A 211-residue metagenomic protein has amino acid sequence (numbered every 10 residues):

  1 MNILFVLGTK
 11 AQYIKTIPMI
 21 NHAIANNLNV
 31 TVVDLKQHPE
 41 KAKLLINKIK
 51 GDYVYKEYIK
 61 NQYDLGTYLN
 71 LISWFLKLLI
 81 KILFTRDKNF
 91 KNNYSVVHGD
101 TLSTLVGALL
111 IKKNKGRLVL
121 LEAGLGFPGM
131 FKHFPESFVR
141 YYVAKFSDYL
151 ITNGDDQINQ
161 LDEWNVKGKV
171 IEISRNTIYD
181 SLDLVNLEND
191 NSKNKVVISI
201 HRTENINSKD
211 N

Functional and structural regions predicted by a protein language model:
M1, N93, N194: Nucleotide donor/acceptor-binding cores
I3, L28-T31, Y53, G116-L118 (+1 more regions): Hydrophobic anchor at the start of a short beta-strand that flanks the dinucleotide cofactor-binding loop
L4-V6, Y13-I24, N61-V166: Active-site and donor-binding regions of nucleotide-sugar-utilizing enzymes
F5, T31-D34, L120, I198: Structural beta-sheet core signal
G8-T9, D34-Q37, A123, H201: Cofactor-binding loop segments of dinucleotide-utilizing enzymes, especially the Rossmann-like FAD- and NAD(P)+-binding
L28-L78, F84: Conserved nucleotide-sugar phosphate-binding/catalytic loop shared by glycosyltransferases and other
P39-E40, A144-K209: A nucleotide-sugar donor-handling region in carbohydrate enzymes
N47-G51, P135-R140, G168-K169, E188-S192: Short, hinge-like loop/turn segments at secondary-structure boundaries
